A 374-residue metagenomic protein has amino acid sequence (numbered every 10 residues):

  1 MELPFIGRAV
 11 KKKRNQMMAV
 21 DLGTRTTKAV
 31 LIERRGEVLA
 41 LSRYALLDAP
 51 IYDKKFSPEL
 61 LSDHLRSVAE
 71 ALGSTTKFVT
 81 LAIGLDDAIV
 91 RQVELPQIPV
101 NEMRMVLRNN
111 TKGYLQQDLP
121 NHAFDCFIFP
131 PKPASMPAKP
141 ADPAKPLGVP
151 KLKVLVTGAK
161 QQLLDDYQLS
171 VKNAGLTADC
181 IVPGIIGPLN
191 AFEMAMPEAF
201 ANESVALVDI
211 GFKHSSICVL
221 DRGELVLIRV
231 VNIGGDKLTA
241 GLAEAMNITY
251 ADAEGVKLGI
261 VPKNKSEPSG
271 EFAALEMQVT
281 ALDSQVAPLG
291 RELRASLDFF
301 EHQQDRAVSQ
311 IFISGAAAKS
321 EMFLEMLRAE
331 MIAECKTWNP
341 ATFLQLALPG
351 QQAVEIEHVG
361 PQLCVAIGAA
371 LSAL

Functional and structural regions predicted by a protein language model:
M1-L374: Hydrophobic/aromatic-enriched cytosolic interaction surfaces used to assemble or bind macromolecules
